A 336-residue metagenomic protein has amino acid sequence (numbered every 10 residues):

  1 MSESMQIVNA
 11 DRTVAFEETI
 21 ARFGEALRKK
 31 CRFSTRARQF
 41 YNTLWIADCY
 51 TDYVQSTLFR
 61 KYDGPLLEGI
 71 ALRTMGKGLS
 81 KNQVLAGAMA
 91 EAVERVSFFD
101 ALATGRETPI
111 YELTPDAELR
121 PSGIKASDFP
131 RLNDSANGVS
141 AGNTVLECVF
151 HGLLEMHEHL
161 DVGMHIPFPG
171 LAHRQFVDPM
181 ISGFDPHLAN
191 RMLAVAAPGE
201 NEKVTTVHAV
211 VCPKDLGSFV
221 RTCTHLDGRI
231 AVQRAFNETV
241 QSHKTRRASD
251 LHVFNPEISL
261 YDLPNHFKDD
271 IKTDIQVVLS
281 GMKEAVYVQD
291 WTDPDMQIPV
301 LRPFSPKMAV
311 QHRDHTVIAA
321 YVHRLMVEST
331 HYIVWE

Functional and structural regions predicted by a protein language model:
M1-E336: Helix-coil modules at protein/domain termini and other flexible surface or pore-lining loops, especially C-terminal
